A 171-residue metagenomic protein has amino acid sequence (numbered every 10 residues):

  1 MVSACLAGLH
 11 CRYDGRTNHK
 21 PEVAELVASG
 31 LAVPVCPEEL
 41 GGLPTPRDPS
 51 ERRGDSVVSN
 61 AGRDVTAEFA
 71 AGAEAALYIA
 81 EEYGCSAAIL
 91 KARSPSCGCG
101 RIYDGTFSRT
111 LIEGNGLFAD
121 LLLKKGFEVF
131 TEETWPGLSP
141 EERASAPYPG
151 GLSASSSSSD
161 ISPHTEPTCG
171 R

Functional and structural regions predicted by a protein language model:
M1-A4: Short, hydrophobic/glycine-enriched beta-strand segments
G8, G42-L43, P95-G98, G137: Short, active-site-adjacent cap segments at secondary-structure transitions
G8-G15: Short N-terminal binding/cap micro-motifs at the start of the first secondary-structure element
N18-S59: Short, surface-exposed acidic-centric catalytic microdomains
L40, S50-I79, T110-R171: Divalent-metal-activated hydrolytic enzyme cores
Y83: Active-site charged/polar residues at nucleotide-handling catalytic sites that mediate phosphoryl, nucleotidyl
S86: Short acidic/polar active-site loop segments enriched in Thr and Asp
K91-F107: Internal, conserved structured core segments that host functional sites
